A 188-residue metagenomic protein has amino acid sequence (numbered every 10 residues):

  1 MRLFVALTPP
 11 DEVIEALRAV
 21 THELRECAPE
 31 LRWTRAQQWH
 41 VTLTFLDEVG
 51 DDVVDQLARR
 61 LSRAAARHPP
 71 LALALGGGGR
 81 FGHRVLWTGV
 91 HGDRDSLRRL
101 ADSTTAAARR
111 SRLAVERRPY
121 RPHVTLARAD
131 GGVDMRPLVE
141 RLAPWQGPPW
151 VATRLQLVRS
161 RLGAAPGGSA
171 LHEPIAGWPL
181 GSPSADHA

Functional and structural regions predicted by a protein language model:
M1-A188: Histidine-dependent nucleotide/RNA phosphoesterase domain, centered on the 2H-phosphoesterase fold with its duplicated
